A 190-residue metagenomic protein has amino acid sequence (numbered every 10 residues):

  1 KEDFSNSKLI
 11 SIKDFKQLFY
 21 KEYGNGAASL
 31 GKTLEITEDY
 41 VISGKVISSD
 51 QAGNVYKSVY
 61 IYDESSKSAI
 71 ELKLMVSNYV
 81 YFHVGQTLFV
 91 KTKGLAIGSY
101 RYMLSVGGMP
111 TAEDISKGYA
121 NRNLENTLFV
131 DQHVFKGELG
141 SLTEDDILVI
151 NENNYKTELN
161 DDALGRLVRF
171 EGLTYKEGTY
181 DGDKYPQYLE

Functional and structural regions predicted by a protein language model:
K1-Y56, Y60-E190: OB-fold nucleic-acid-binding modules
